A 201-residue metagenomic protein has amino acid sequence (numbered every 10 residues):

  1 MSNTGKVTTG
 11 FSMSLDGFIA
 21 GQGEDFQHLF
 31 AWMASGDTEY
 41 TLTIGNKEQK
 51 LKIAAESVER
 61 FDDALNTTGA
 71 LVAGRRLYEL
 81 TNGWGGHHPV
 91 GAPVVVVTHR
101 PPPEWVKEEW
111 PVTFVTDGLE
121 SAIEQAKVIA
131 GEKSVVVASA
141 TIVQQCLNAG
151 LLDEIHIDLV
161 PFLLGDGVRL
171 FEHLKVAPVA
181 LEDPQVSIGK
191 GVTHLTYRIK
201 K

Functional and structural regions predicted by a protein language model:
M1-K201: Enzymes that bind and transform nitrogen-containing heteroaromatic metabolites
